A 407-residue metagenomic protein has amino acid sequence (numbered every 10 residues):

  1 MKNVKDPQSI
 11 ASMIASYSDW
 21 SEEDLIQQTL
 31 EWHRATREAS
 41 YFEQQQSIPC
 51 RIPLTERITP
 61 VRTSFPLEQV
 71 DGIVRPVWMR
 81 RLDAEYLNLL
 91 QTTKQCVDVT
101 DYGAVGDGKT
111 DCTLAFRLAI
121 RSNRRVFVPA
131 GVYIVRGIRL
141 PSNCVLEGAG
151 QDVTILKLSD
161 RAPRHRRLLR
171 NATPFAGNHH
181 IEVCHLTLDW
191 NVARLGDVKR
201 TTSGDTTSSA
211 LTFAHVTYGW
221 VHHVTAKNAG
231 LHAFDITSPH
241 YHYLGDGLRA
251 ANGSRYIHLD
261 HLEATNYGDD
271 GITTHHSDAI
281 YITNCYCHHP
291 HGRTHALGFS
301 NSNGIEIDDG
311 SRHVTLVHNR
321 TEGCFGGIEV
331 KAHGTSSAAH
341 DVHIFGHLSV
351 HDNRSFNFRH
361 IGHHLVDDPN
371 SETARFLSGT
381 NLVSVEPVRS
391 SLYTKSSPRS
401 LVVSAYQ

Functional and structural regions predicted by a protein language model:
M1-F127, V135, P141-V145, Q151-A210 (+3 more regions): Extracellular "leader-to-stem" segments immediately downstream of a signal peptide or signal-anchor in secreted/lumenal
F116-I120, Y133-S142, L146, D270-H276 (+3 more regions): Short, T/G/N/S-enriched strand-turn elements that build extracellular solenoid repeat scaffolds
V135-R139, Q151, K157-S159, V192-V198 (+8 more regions): Short glycine/acidic-rich loop motifs that flank beta-strands on beta-rich extracellular proteins
V145, I155-S159, R164, G247-Y267 (+2 more regions): Long amphipathic alpha-helical scaffold regions
V145-A149, N178-V183, G219-H222, Y256-H261 (+6 more regions): All-beta strand scaffolds that present successive hydrophobic residues in beta-strands
A214-G230: Charge-patterned, long linear interaction tracts outside catalytic cores
H242-A251, H295-L297, H364-S371: Intrinsically disordered, low-complexity Ser/Thr- and acidic-rich flexible linkers and loops, especially at boundaries
C324-G334, H340-Q407: Eukaryotic tandem repeat interaction scaffolds
